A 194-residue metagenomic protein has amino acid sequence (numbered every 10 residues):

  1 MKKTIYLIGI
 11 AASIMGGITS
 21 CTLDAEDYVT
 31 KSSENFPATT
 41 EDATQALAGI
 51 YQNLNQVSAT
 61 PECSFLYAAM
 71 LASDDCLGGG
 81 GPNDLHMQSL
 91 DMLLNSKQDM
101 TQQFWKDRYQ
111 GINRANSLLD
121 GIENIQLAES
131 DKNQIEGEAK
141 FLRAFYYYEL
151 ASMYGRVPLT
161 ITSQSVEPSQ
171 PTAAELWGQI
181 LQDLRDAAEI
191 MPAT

Functional and structural regions predicted by a protein language model:
M1-V29: Bacterial Sec-dependent N-terminal signal peptides
S20-Y67: Membrane-proximal, proline-rich intrinsically disordered regions
L23, F36-P37, L71, S89-M92 (+2 more regions): Short clusters of hydrophobic/aromatic residues that line enzyme substrate/ligand-binding pockets
E26, A151-I161: Short, well-structured active-site flanking segments
V29-S33, M92-N95, L159-V166: Short linear capping/connector segments at secondary-structure termini
S33-E34, P61-G79, M191-T194: Short, surface-exposed recognition loops and adjoining beta-strand edges that mediate ligand/DNA contacts, enriched
T44, Q52-S58, P82-Y154, S165-G178 (+1 more regions): Conserved, well-structured interaction surfaces
E62-C63, A128, L159-T162: Short, hydrophobic secondary-structure boundary micro-motifs
